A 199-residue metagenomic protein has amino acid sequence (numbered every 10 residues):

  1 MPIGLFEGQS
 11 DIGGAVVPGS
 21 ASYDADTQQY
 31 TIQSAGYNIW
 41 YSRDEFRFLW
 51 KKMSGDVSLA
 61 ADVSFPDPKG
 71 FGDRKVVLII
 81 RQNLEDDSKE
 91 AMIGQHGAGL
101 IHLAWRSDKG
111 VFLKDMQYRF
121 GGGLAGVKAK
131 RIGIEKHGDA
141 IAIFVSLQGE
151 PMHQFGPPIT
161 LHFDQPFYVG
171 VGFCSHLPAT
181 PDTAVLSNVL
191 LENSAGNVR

Functional and structural regions predicted by a protein language model:
M1-R199: Extracellular glycan-recognition regions
